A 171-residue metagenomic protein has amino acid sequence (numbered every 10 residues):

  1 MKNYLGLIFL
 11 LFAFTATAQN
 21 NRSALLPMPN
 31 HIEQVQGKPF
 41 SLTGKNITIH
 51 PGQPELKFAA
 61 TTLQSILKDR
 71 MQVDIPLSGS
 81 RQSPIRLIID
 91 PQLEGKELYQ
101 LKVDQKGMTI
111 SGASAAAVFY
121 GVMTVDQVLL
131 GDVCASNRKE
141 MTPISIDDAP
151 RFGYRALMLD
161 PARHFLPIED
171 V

Functional and structural regions predicted by a protein language model:
Y4-A13: Sec-dependent N-terminal signal peptides
L11, A18-F152: Acidic, contiguous N-terminal accessory segments
G121-V122, E169-V171: Short, solvent-exposed loop/turn and secondary-structure capping segments
M141-D170: An acidic-aromatic substrate-binding cleft motif
